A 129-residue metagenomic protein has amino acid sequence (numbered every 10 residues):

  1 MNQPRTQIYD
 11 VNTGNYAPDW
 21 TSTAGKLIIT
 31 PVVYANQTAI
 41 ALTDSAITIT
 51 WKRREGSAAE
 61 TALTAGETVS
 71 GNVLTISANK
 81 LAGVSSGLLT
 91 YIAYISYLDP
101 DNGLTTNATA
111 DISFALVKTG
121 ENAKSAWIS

Functional and structural regions predicted by a protein language model:
M1-T38, T43-I47, K52-S129: Collagen/collagen-like triple-helix sequence repeat recognition
